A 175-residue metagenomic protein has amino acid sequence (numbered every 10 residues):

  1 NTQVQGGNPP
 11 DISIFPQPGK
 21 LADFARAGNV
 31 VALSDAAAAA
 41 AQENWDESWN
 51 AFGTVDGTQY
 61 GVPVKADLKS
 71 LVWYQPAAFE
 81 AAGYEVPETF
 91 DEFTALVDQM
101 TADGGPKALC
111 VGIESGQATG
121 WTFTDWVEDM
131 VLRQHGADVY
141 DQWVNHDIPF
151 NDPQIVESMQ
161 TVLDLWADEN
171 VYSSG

Functional and structural regions predicted by a protein language model:
N1, I14, V86-F90, V171-G175: Short beta-strand-to-loop elements that line the ligand-binding cleft of bilobed periplasmic-binding protein-like
N1-L21, P106: Early extracytoplasmic/lumenal segment of secretory-pathway proteins
G7-D11, T58-Q59, D103-L109, D168-E169: Loop/turn elements at helix/coil->beta-strand transitions in domains of secreted/extracellular proteins
P16-S70, T122, V131: Hinge/lid segment of periplasmic solute-binding proteins
Q17-K20, N29, W49, Q75 (+4 more regions): Stable alpha-helical elements in mature extracytoplasmic
Y60-V64, S70, T94-I148: Extracytoplasmic/periplasmic solute-binding protein
A77-P87: Aromatic-glycine-rich donor-binding/catalytic loop that engages nucleotide-sugar donors across glycosyltransferases
V97-D98, V144-G175: Glycine-centered hinge/linker elements that transmit conformational signals in sensory and ligand-binding systems
